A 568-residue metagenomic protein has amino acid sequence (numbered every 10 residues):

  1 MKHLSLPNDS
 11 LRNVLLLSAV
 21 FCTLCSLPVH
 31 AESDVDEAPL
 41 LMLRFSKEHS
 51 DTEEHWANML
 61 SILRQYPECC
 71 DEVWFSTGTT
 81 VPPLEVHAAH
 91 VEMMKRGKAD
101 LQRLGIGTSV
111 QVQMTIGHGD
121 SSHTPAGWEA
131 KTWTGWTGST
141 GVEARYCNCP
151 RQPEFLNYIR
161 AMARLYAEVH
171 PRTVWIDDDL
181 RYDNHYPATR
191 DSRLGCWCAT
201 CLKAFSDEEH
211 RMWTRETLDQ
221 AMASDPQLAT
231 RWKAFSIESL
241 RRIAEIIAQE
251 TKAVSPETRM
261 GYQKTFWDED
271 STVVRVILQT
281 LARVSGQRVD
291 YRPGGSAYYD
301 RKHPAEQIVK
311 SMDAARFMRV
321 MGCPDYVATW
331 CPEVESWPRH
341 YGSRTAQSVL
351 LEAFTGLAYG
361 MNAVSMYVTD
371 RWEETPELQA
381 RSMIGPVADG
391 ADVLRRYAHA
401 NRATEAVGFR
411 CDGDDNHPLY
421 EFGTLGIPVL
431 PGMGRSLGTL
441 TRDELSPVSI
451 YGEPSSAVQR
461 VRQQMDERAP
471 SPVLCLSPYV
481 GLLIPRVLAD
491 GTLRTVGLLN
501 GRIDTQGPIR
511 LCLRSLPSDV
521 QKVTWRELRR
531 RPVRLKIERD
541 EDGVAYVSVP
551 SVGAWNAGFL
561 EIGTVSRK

Functional and structural regions predicted by a protein language model:
P28-Q111, N157, E250-K252, A400-T404 (+5 more regions): Mature N-terminal, pre-catalytic/accessory segment of carbohydrate-active enzymes
E37-H49, S109-Q113, W175-D178, R231-V273 (+2 more regions): Aromatic-lined carbohydrate-recognition surfaces of secreted/lumenal glycan-active proteins
L41-D51, S76-A89, G141-N157, D225-R241 (+3 more regions): The substrate-binding groove and active-site-proximal loops of carbohydrate-active enzymes, especially glycoside
T52-V81, E168-R172, E352-A363, L425-P431: Catalytic domains of carbohydrate-active enzymes, especially glycoside hydrolases
V110-V169, H210-K233: Active-site-adjacent "subsite" loops/lids of carbohydrate-active enzymes
Y158, V169, D191-G261: Active-site neighborhood of glycoside hydrolase catalytic domains
L218-S224, V274-V309: Aromatic- and acid-rich polysaccharide-binding/catalytic face of secreted or lumenal carbohydrate-active enzymes
A253, E257-R259, A297-K568: Carbohydrate-binding surfaces of carbohydrate-active enzymes
